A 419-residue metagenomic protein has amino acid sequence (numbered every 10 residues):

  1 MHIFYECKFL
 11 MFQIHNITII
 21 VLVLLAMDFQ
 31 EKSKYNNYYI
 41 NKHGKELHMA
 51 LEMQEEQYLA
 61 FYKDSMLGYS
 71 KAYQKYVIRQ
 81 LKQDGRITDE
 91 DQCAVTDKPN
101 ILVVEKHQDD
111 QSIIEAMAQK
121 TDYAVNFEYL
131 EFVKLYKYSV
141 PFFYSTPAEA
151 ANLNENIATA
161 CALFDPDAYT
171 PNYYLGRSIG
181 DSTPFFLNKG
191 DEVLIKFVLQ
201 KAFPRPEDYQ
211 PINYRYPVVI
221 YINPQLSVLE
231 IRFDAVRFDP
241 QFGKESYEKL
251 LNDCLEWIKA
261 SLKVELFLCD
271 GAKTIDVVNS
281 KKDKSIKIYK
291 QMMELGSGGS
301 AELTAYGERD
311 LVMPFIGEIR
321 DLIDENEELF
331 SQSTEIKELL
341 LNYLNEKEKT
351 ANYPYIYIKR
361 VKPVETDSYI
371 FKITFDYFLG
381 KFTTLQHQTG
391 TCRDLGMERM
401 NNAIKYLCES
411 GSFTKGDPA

Functional and structural regions predicted by a protein language model:
I3, M11, H15-I19, K34-I40 (+1 more regions): Short, positively charged and aromatic/hydrophobic N-terminal segments
V21-V23: Short amphipathic, helix-prone segments within low-complexity/disordered or flexible regions
G44-A419: Intrinsically disordered, low-complexity, charge-rich terminal extensions of nucleic-acid-associated complexes
